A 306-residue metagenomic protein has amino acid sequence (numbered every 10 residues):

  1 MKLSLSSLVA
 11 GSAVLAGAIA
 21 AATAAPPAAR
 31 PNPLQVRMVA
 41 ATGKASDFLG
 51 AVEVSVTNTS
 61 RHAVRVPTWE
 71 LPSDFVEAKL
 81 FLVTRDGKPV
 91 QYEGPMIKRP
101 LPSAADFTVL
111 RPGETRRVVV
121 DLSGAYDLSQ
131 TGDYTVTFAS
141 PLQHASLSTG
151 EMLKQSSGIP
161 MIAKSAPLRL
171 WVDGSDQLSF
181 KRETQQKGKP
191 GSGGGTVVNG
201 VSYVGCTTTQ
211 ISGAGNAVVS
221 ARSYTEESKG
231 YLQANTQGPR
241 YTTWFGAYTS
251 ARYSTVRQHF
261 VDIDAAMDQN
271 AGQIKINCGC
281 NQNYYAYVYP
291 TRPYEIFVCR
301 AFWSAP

Functional and structural regions predicted by a protein language model:
M1-G11: Bacterial N-terminal signal peptides that target proteins for export
A25-P33: Proline/serine/threonine-rich low-complexity linkers at boundaries of modular beta-sandwich domains
T42-F48: Short, solvent-exposed loop/linker segments at the N-terminal edge of repeated beta-sheet extracellular domains
V54-A63: Asparagine-centered strand-capping/turn motif at beta-strand->loop junctions
H62-E70, Y92: Short, hydrophobic/aromatic beta-strand segments
K79-P100, D106-V109, L128, V136 (+1 more regions): Predominantly extracellular/secreted Zn2+-dependent metalloproteases
T108-D121: Short Pro-Gly-centered flexible turn/kink motifs
S123-S129: Short, surface-exposed loop/turn segments at beta-strand-coil junctions that are enriched for proline with nearby
